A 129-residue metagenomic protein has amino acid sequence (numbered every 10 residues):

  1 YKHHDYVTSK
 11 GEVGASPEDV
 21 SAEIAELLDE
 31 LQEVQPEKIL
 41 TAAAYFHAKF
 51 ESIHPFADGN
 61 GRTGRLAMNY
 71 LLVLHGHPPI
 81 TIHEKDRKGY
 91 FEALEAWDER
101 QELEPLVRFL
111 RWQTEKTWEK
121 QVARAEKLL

Functional and structural regions predicted by a protein language model:
Y1-L129: FIC/Doc superfamily catalytic core
